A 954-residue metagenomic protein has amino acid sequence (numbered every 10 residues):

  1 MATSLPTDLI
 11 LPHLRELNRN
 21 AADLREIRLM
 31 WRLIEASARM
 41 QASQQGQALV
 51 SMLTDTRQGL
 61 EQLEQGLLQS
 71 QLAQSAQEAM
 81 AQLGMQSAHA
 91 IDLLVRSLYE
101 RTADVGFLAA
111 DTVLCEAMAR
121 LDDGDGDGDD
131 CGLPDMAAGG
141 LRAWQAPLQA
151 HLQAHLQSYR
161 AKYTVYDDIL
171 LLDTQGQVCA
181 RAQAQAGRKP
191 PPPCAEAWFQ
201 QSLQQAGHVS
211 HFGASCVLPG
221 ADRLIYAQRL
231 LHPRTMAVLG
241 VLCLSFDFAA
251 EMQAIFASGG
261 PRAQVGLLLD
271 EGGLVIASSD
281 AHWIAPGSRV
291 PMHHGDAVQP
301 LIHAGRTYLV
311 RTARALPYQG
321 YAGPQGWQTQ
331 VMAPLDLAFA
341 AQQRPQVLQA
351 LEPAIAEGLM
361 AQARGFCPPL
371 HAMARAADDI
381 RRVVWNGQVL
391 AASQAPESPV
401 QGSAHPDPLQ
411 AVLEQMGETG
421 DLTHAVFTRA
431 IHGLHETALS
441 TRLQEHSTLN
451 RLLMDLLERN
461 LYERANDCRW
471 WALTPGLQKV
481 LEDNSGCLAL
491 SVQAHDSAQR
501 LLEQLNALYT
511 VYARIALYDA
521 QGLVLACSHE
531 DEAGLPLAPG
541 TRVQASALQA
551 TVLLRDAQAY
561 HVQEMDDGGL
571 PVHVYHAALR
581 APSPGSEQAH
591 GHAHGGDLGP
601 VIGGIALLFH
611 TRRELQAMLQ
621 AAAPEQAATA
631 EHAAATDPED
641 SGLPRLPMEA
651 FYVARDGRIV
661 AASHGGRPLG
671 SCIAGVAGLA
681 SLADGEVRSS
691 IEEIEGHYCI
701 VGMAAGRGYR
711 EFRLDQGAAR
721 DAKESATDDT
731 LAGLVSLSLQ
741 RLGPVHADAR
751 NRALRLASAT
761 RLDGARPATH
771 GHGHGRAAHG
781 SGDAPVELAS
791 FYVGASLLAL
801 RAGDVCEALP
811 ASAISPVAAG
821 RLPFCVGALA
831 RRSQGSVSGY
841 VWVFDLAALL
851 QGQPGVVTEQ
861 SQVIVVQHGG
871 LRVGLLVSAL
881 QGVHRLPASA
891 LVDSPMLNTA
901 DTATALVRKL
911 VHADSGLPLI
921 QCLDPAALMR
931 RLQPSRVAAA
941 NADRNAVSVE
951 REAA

Functional and structural regions predicted by a protein language model:
A2-Q74, S288-T441, S671-T769: Extracellular/periplasmic juxtamembrane segments that couple receptor/chemosensory ectodomains to their
L17-N18, I27-L203, L390-D556, L619-P624 (+2 more regions): Extracytoplasmic/periplasmic sensory segments of membrane signal-transduction proteins
A110, I169-G176, V265-G272, L473 (+6 more regions): Short hydrophobic alpha-helical segments used for membrane anchoring or interfacial signaling
G124-A138, P582-L598, A621-S641, H770-H774 (+1 more regions): Intrinsically disordered, low-complexity terminal tails and inter-domain linkers enriched for S/T/G/P/D/E
H151-Y163, V241-H294, L335-Q362, S497-Y509 (+2 more regions): Solvent-exposed, extracytoplasmic
S158-E251, A297-L309, Q504-M618, I691-I694: Extracytoplasmic/periplasmic ligand-binding sensor regions of membrane-associated signaling proteins
I225, L239-S245, G326-M332, V574 (+8 more regions): Short hydrophobic beta-strand segments that form the core of ligand-binding sensory/regulatory domains
V745-D748, R752-A954: An acidic, low-aromatic, low-complexity terminal/linker signal
